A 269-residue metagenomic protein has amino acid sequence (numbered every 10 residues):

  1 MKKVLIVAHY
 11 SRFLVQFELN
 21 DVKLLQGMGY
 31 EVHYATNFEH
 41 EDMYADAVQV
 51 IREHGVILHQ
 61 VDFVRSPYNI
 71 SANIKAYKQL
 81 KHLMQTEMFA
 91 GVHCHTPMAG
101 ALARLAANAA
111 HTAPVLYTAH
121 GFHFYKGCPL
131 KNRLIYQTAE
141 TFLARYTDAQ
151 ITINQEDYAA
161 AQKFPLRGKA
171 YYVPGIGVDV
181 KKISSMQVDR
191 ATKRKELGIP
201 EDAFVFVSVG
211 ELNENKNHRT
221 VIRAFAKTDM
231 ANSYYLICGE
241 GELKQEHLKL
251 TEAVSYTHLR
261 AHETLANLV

Functional and structural regions predicted by a protein language model:
L5-A72, E156-Q162, A170-Y172, L243: N-terminal strand-loop element at the rim of the active site of nucleotide-sugar-dependent glycosyltransferases
V15-K23, F204-K227, E242-L248: A conserved mid-protein helix/loop that constitutes part of the nucleotide-sugar donor-binding site
T36-D42, G177-V178, V209, N213 (+2 more regions): Glycosyltransferase donor-sugar binding loop
D46-Q49, S184-I199: A short helix/loop element that forms part of the nucleotide-sugar donor recognition site in Leloir-type
H59, T141-D189: Donor nucleotide-sugar binding/catalytic pocket of nucleotide-sugar-dependent glycosyltransferases
S71-K78, A113-L116, F124-Y146: Nucleotide-sugar donor phosphate/pyrophosphate-binding loop at the beta->alpha transition of glycosyltransferases
C94-G100, A119: Short His-centered aromatic/hydrophobic patch
T257-T264: Conserved small/polar residues in nucleotide/adenosyl-binding loops
